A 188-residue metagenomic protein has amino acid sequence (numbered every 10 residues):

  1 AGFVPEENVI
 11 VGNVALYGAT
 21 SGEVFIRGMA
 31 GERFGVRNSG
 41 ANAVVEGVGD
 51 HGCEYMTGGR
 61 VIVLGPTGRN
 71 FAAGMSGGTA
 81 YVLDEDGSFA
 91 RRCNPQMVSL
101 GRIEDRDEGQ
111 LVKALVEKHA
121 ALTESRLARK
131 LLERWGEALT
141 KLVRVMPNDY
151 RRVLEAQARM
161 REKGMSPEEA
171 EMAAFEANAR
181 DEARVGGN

Functional and structural regions predicted by a protein language model:
A1-N188: Long, distal/terminal scaffolding or interaction modules with repetitive or compositionally biased sequence
